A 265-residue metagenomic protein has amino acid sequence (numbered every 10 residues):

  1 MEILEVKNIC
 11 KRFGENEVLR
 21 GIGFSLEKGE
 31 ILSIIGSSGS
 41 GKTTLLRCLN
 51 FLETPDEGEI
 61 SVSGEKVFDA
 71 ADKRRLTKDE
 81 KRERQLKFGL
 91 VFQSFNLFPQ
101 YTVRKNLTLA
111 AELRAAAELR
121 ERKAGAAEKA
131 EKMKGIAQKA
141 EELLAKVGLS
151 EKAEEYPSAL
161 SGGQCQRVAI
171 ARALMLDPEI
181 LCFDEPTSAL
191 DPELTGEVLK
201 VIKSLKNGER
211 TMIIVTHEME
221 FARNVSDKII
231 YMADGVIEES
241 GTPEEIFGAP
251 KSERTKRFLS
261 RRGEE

Functional and structural regions predicted by a protein language model:
E2-L4, C10-S226, Y231-D234, E238-E239: ABC family nucleotide-binding domain
A233, S240, E244-E265: C-terminal boundary and immediately downstream tail of ABC-type ATPase nucleotide-binding domains
